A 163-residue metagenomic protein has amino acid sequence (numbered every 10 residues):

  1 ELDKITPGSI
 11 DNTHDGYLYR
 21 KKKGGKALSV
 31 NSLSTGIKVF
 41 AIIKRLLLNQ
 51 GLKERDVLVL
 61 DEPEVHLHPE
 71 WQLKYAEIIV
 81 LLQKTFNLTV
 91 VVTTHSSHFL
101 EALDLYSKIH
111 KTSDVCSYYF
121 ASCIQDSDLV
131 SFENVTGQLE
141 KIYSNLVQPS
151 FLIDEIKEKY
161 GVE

Functional and structural regions predicted by a protein language model:
E1-N12, K23: Electropositive, glycine-dotted interaction segments that contact anionic polymers or phosphate-rich ligands
N12-T13, C123: Generic beta-strand structural signal
D15-Y19: Pre-Walker A segment
K22-F151: Switch/communication elements of ASCE P-loop NTPase nucleotide-binding domains
N145-E163: NTP-binding/hydrolysis catalytic cores, primarily Walker-type P-loop NTPases
